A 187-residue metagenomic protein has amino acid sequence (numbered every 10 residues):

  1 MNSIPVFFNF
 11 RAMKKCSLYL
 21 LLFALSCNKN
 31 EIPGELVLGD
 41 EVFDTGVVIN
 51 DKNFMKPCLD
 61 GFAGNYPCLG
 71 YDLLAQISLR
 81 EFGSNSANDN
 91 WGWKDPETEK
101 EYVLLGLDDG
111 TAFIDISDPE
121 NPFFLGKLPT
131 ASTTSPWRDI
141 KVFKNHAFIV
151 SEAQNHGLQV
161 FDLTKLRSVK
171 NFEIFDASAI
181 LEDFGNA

Functional and structural regions predicted by a protein language model:
M1-V37: Bacterial Sec-dependent N-terminal signal peptides
N28-A187: Feature marking well-ordered beta-strand scaffolds used for ligand recognition
